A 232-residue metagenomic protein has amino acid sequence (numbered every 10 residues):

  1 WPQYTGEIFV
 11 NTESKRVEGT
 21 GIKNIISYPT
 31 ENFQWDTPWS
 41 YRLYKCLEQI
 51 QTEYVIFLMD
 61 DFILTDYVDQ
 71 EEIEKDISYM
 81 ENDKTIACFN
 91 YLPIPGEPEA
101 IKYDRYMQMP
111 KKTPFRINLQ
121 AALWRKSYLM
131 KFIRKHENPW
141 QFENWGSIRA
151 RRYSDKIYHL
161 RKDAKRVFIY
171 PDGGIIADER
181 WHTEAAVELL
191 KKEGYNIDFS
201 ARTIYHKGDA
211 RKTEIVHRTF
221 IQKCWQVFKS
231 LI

Functional and structural regions predicted by a protein language model:
W1-G6: Short, acidic, metal-binding catalytic loop of nucleotide-sugar glycosyltransferases
N11-Q51: Active-site-proximal specificity loops/subdomain of glycosyltransferases
E53-I63: Short beta-strand-to-loop acidic/aromatic patch adjacent to the donor-nucleotide binding site
Y67-P93: Conserved donor-nucleotide/metal-binding helix-loop-beta segment in metal-dependent transferases, i.e., the alpha-helix
E99-P114: Short, flexible, basic/aromatic active-site loop/helix in glycosyltransferases
I117-W181: Catalytic core and acceptor-binding pocket of nucleotide-sugar-dependent glycosyltransferases
K191-I232: Membrane-proximal basic amphipathic "stem/tether" segments
